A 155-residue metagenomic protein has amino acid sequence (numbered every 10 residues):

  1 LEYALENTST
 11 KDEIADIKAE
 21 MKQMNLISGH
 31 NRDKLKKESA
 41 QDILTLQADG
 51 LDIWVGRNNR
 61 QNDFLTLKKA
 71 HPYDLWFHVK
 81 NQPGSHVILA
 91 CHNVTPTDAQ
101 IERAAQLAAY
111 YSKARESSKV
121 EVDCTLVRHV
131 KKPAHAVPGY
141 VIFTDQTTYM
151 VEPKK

Functional and structural regions predicted by a protein language model:
L1-I53: Coiled-coil termination/hinge junctions
I27-G29, D33-L35, R57, N62-D63 (+1 more regions): Mixed-charge, polar/low-complexity N-terminal
I43-W54, Q61-K155: Phosphate-backbone binding interfaces of nucleic-acid-interacting proteins
